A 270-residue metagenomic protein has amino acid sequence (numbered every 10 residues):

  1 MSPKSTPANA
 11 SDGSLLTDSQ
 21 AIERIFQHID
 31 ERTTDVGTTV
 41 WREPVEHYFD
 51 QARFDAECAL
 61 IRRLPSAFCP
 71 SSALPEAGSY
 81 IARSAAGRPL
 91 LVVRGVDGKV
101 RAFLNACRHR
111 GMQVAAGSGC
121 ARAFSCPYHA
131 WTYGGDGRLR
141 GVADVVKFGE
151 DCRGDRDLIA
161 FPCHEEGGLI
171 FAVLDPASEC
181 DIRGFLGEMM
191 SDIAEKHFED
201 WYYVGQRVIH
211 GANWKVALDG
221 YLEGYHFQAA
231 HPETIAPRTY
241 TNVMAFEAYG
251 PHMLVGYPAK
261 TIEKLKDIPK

Functional and structural regions predicted by a protein language model:
S2-A106, R110-A116, P162-E165: N-terminal pre-ligand scaffold of iron-sulfur
P3-S11, R94, K99, N105 (+2 more regions): C-terminal catalytic domain of Rieske-type non-heme iron oxygenases
I22-Q51, M112-S125, D157-P162, S191 (+1 more regions): N-terminal short leaders/motifs
E46-H47, S66, S72, G137 (+4 more regions): Flexible, active-site-adjacent loop/turn segments at secondary-structure boundaries
D50-F54, R156, I182, W214: A structural signal for well-ordered alpha-helical scaffolds and beta->alpha junctions
A52-C58, E150, I159-F161, M189-E195: Intrinsically disordered, low-complexity boundary segments flanking structured domains
L74-P176, C180-G187: Rieske [2Fe-2S] iron-sulfur-binding domain
